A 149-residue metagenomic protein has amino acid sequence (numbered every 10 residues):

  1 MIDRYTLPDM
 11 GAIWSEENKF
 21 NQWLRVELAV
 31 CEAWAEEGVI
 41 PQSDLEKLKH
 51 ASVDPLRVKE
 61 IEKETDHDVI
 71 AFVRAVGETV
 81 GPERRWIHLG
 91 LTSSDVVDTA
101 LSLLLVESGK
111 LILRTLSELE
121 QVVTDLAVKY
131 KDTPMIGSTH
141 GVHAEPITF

Functional and structural regions predicted by a protein language model:
M1-F149: A helix-coil-helix interface module used to build multimeric assemblies and to scaffold catalytic/cofactor sites
